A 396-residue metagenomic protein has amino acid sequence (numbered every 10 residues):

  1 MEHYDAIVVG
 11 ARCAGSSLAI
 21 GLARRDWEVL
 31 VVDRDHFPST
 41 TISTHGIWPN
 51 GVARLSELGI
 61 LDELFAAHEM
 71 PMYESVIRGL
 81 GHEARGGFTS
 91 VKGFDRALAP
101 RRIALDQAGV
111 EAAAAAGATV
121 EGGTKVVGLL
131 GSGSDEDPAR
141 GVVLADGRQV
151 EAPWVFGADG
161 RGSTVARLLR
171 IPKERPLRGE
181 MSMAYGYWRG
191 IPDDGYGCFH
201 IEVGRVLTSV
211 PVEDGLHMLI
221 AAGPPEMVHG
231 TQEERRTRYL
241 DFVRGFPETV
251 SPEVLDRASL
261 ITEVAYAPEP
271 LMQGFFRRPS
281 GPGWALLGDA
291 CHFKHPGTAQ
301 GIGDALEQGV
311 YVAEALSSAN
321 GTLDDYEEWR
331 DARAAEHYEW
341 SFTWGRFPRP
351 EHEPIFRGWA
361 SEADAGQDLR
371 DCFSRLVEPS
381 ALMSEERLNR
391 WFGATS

Functional and structural regions predicted by a protein language model:
M1-A14: Beta1/beta-strand and adjacent pyrophosphate-binding region of the FAD-binding site in flavoprotein oxidoreductases
V9, A23-S43: Glycine-rich FAD pyrophosphate-binding loop
A14, F37, G162: Conserved Rossmann-like nucleotide-cofactor binding loop
H36-S56: Conserved N-terminal glycine-rich FAD pyrophosphate-binding loop of Rossmann-like flavoproteins
V52, S56-Q107: A conserved beta-strand/loop capping segment in the N-terminal third of enzymes that catalyze redox or closely related
A112-E248: Predominantly flavin-linked oxidoreductase catalytic cores and closely associated redox partners
E233-A315, N320-L323: FAD/FMN-dependent oxidoreductases across multiple families
E314-S396: C-terminal helical "tail/cap" subdomain of flavin- and related membrane-associated enzymes
